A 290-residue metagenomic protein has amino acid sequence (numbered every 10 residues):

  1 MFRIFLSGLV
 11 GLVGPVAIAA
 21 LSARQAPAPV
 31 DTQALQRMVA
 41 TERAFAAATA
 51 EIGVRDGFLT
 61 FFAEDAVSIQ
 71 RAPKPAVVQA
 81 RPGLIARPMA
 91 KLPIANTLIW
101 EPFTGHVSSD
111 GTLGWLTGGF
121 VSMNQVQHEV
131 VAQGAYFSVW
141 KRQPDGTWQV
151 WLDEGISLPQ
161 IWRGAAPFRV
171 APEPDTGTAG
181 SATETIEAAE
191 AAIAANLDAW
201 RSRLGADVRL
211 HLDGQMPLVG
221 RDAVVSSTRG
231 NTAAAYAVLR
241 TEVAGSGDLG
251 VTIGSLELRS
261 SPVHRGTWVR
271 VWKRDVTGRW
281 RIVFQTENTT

Functional and structural regions predicted by a protein language model:
M1-I4: Positively charged n-region of N-terminal signal peptides that target proteins for export
S7-A17: Bacterial N-terminal signal peptides
L21-E64, E129, Q149-W151, L158-S202: Short, low-complexity N-terminal intrinsically disordered segments enriched in polar/charged residues
T32-Q36, G53-D110, V131, D198-G247: A solvent-exposed, acidic/Ser-Thr-rich amphipathic alpha-helical stretch
F45, W100, L113-T117, F137-W140 (+7 more regions): Short, structured motif recognition centered on aromatic/hydrophobic residues
L84, P88, P102-V107, F120-S122 (+6 more regions): Hydrophobic/aromatic beta-strand elements that line small-molecule binding cavities or substrate pockets in beta-rich
P93-I94, S122-V130, L258-R265: Short, cysteine-centered beta-strand-loop-beta hairpins and adjacent loop/turn segments enriched in charged/polar
V131-P167, R265-T290: Short beta-strand edge/turn micro-motifs at domain boundaries
